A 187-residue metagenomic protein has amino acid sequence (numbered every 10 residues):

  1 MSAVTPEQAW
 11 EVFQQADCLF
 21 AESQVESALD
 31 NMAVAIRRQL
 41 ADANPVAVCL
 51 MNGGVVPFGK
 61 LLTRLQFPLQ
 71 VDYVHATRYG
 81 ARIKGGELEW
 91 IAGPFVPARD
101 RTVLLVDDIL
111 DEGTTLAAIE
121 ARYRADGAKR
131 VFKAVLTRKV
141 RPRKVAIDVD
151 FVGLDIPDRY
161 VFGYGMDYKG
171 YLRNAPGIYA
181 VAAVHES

Functional and structural regions predicted by a protein language model:
M1-S187: PRPP-associated nucleotide enzymes
